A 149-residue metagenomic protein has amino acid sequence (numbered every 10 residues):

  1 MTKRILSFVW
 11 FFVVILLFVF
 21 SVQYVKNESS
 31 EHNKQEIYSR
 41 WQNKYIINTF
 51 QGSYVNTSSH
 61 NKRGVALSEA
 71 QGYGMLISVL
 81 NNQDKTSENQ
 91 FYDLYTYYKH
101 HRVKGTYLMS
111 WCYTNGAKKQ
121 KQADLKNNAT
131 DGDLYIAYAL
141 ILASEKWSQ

Functional and structural regions predicted by a protein language model:
M1-I5: Positively charged n-region of N-terminal signal peptides that target proteins for export
L6-F8, I15-E69, L80, K85-N115 (+1 more regions): Low-complexity, Ser/Thr/Pro/Gly-enriched N-terminal "stalk/linker" regions
K62-Y73, N127-Y135: Aromatic- and histidine-enriched alpha-helix N-cap/loop-to-helix transition segments that scaffold the rims
A70-T86, Y135-S148: Well-ordered alpha-helical scaffold segments within catalytic/enzyme domains
K99-Q149: Extended ligand-binding groove/face enriched in aromatic
